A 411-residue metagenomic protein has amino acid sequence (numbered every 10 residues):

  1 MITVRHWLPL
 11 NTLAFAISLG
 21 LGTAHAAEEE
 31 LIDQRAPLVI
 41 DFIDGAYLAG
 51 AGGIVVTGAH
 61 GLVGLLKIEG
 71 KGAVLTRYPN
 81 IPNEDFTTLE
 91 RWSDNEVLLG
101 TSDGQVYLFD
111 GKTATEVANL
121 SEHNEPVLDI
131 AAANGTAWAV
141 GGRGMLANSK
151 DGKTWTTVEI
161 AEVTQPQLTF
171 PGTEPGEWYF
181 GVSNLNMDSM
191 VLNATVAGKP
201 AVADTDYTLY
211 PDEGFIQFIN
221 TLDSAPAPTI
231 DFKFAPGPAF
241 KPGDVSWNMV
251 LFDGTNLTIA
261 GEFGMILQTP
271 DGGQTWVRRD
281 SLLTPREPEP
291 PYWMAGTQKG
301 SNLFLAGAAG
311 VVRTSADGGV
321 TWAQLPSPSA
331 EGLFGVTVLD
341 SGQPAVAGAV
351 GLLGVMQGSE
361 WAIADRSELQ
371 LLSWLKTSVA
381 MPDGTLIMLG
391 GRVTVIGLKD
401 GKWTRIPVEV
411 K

Functional and structural regions predicted by a protein language model:
I2, T229-D231, W247: N-terminal start-of-domain structural block
I2-T12: Bacterial N-terminal signal peptides that target proteins for export
L10-G20: Bacterial N-terminal signal peptides
A26-Q165, P236-K411: Residue-level hotspots at or immediately adjacent to binding/recognition sites across diverse folds
E162-A235: Extended beta-strand solenoid/passenger and fiber regions
